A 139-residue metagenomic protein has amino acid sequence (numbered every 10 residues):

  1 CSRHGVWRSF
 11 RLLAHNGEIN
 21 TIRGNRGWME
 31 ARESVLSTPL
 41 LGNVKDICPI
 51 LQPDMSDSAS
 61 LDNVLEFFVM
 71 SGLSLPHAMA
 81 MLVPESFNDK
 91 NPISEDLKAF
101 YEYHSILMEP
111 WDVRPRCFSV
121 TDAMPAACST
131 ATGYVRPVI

Functional and structural regions predicted by a protein language model:
C1-I139: Conserved short alpha-helical segments that host acidic/polar catalytic motifs at enzyme active sites
